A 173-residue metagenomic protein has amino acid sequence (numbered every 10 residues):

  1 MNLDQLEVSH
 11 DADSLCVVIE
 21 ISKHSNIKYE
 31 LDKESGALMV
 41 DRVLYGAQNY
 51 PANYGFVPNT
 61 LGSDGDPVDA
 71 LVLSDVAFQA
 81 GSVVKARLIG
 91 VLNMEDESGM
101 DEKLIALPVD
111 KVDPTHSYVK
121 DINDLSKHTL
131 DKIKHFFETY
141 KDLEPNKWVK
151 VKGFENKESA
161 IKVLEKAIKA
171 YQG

Functional and structural regions predicted by a protein language model:
M1-G173: Hydrophobic N-terminal alpha-helices or hydrophobic patches in metabolic proteins across all domains of life
